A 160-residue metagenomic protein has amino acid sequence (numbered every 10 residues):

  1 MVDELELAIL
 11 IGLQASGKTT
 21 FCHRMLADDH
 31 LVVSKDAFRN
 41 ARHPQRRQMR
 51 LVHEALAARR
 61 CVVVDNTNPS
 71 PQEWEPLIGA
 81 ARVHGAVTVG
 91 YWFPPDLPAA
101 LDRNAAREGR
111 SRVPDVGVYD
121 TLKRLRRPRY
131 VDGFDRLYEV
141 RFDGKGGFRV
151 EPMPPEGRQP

Functional and structural regions predicted by a protein language model:
M1-I11, S16, A27-D28, V83 (+1 more regions): Conserved GTP-binding G-domain of TRAFAC-class P-loop NTPases and closely related GTPase folds
A8, C61, V87-V89: Short active-site oxyanion
I11, S16-Q72: Conserved substrate/cofactor phosphate-moiety recognition/catalytic segment in nucleotide-dependent phosphotransferases
V32-K35, G85-V87, R112: Short hydrophobic/aromatic-enriched beta-strand-loop microsegments
R50-L51, P76, D120, R124: Alpha-helical elements of Rossmann-like donor-binding domains used by nucleotide-donor carbohydrate transfer enzymes
S70-R103: Mid-chain, well-packed structural core segment of small domains
